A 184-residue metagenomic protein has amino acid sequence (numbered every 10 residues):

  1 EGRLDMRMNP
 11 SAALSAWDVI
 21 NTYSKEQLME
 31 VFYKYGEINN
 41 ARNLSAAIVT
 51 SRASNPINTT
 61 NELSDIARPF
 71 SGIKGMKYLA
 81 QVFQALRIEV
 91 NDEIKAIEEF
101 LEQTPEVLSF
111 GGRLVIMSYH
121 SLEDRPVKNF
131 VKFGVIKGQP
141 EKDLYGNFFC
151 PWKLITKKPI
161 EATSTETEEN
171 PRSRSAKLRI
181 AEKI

Functional and structural regions predicted by a protein language model:
E1-I184: S-adenosyl-L-methionine-dependent methyltransferase catalytic core, i.e., the SAM/SAH-binding region
